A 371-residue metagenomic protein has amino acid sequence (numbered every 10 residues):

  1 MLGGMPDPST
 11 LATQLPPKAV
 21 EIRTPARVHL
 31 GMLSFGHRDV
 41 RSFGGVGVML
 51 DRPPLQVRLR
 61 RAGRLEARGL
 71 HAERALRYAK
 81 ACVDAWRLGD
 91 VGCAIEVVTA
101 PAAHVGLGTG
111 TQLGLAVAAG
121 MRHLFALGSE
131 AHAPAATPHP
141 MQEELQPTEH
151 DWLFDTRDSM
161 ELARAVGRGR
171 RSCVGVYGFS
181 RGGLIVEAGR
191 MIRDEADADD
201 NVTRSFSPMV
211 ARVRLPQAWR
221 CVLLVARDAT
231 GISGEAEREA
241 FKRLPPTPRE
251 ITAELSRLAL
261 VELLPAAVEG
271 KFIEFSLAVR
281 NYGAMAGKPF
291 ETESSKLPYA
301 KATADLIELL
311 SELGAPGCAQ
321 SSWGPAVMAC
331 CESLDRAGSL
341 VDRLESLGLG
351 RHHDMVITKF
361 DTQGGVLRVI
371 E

Functional and structural regions predicted by a protein language model:
L2-R23, G31, R41, H132-P316 (+1 more regions): ATP-dependent small-molecule kinase catalytic core of the GHMP/sugar-kinase superfamily and closely related
L2-T109, A119-T156, F360-Q363, L367-E371: ATP-binding N-lobe of GHMP and related small-molecule kinases
L50-D51, S311-E312, A319-W323: A structural signal for short secondary-structure junctions
Q56-R58, V213, A315-S321: Short, flexible, solvent-exposed loop/turn segments with mixed acidic/basic and small polar residues
R61, G69, A226, A329-S333: Short beta-strand-to-loop capping motifs
T99-H123, R171-F179, C318-S322: Glycine/serine-rich anion-binding loops at beta->alpha junctions that coordinate negatively charged ligand groups
G114-F125, L184-E187, L263: Buried hydrophobic packing segments
K296, S321-M328: Small/polar glycine-rich anion-binding or flexible loop at a beta-alpha turn
